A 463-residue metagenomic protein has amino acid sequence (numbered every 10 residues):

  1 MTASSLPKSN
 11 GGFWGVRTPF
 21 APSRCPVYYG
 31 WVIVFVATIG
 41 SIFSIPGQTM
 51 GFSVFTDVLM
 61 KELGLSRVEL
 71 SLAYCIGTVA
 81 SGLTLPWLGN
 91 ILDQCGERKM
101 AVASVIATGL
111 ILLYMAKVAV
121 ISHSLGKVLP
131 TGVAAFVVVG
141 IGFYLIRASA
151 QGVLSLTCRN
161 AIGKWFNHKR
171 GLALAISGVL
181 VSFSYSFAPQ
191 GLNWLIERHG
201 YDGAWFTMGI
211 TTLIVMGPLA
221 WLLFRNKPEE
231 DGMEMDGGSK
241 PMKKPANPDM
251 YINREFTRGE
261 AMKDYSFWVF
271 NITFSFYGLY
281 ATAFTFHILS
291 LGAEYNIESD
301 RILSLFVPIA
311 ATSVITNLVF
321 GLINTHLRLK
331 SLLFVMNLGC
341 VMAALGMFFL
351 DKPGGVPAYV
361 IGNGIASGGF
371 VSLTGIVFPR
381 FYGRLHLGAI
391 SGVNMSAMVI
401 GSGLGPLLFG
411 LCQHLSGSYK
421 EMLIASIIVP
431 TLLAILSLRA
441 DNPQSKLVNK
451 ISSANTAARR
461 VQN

Functional and structural regions predicted by a protein language model:
Y29-V58, L63-R67, L85-L88, P189 (+1 more regions): Extracytoplasmic
I42, I111, G126-V153, S275 (+1 more regions): Hydrophobic core of transmembrane alpha-helices in multi-pass small-molecule transporters, especially MFS/SLC-type
Q48-D57, G259-N317: Extracytoplasmic gate region of multi-pass secondary transporters
L59, A150-F166, G369-Y382: Intracellular juxtamembrane helix-capping segments at the cytosolic ends of symmetry-related transmembrane helices
L59-M60, I91-L92, P189-H199, G292-A293 (+2 more regions): Interfacial helix-cap and linker-helix signal at transmembrane-aqueous boundaries of multi-pass secondary transporters
C75-N90, V307-V319: Central cavity-lining transmembrane alpha-helices of secondary-active solute carriers, predominantly the Major
M100-Y114, S331-L345: Structural signature of the two symmetry-related core transmembrane helices
V181-E229: Helix-loop-helix hairpin linking two adjacent transmembrane segments in secondary transporters
